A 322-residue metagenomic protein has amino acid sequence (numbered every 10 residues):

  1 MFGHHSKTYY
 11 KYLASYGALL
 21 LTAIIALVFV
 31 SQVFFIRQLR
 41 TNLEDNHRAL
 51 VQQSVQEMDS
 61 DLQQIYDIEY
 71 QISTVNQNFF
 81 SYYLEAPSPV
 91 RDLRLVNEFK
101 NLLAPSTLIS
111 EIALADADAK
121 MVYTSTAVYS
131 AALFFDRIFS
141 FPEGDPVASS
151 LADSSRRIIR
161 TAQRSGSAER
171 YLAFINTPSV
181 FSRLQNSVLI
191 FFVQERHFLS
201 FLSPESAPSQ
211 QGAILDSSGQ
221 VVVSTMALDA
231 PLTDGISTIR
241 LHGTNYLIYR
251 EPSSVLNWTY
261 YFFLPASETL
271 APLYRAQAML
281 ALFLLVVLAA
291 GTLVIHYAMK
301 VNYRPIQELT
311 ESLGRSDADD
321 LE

Functional and structural regions predicted by a protein language model:
M1-D45: Extreme N-terminal signal-anchor transmembrane helix of membrane signaling/transducer proteins, especially in bacteria
V33-D67, A86-L93: Juxtamembrane membrane-water interface segments immediately C-terminal to a transmembrane helix
D61-V96, A115-V122, T126-A131: Extracellular/periplasmic ligand-binding regions of membrane signal-transduction receptors
P89-V96, A127-Q163, F198, A207-Q211 (+1 more regions): Extracytoplasmic/periplasmic sensor domains and loops in membrane signaling proteins
L95-S106, P178, S182-V223: Solvent-exposed, extracytoplasmic
A104-F192: Extracytoplasmic/periplasmic ligand-binding sensor regions of membrane-associated signaling proteins
A173-V180, Q185-E195, H242, Y246-L284: Short, hydrophobic beta-strand elements of compact beta-sandwich sensory domains
Y261, A266-D317: Cytoplasm-proximal transmembrane signaling helix
